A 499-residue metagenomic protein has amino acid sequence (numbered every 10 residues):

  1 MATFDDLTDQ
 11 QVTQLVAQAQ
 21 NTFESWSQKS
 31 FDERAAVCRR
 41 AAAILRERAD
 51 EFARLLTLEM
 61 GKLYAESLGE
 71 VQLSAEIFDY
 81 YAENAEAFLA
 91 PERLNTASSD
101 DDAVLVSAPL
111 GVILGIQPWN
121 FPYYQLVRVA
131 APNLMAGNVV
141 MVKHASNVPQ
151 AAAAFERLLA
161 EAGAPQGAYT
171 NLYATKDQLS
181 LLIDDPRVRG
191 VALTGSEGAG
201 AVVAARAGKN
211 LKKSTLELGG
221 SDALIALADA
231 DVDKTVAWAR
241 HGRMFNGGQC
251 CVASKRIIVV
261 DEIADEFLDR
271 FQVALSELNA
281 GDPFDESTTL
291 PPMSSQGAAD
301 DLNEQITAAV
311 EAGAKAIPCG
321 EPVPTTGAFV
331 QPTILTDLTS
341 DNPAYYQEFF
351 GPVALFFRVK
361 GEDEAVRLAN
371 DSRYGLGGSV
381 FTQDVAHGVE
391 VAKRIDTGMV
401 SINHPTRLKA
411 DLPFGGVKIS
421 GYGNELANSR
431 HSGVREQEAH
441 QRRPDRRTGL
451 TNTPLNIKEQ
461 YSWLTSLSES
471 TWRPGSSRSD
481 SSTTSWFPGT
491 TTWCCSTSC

Functional and structural regions predicted by a protein language model:
M1-D101: N-terminal Rossmann-like NAD(P)+-binding subdomain of aldehyde/semialdehyde dehydrogenases
A2-L7, T22-Q28, L114-G115, L224-L227 (+5 more regions): Short, well-ordered beta-strand elements within core beta-sheets of diverse protein domains
A2-T3, V188, I225, N279 (+2 more regions): Conserved C-terminal structural/oligomerization subdomain of aldehyde/semialdehyde dehydrogenase
R34, L56, F78, G137 (+8 more regions): Residue-level signal for inorganic ion chemistry
E92-K234, V359: Rossmann-like NAD(P) dinucleotide-binding subdomain of oxidoreductase/dehydrogenase enzymes
V139-M141, S214, A316, M399 (+1 more regions): A short hydrophobic/small-residue beta-strand
G163, G198-T339, I402, L450: ALDH superfamily catalytic-core signature
I457, Y461-C499: Thiamine diphosphate
